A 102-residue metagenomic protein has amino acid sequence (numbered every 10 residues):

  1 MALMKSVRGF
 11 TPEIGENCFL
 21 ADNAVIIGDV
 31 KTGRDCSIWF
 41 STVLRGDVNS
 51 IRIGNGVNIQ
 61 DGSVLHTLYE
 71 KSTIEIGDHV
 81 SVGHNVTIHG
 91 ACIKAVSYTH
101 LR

Functional and structural regions predicted by a protein language model:
M1-A95: Domain-scale signature associated with acetyltransferase and cell-envelope carbohydrate enzymes
Y98-R102: Conserved small/polar residues in nucleotide/adenosyl-binding loops
